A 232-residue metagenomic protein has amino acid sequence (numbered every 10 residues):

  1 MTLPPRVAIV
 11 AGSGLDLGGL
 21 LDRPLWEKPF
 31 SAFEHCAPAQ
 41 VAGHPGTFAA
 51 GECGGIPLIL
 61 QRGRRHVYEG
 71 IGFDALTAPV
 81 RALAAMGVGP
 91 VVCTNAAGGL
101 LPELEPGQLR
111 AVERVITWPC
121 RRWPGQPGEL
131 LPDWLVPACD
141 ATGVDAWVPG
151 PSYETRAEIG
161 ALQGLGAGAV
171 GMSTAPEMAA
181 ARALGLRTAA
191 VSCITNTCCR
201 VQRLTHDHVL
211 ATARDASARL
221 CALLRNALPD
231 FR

Functional and structural regions predicted by a protein language model:
M1-P127: Metabolite-binding pocket within alpha/beta catalytic cores that recognizes anionic/polar moieties
V80, I159, A175-M178: Generic hydrophobic/aromatic pocket-lining and core-packing "Φ" positions
L83-G87, Q163, R182: Non-catalytic positions within long, well-ordered alpha-helices that form the structural scaffold/packing of enzyme
G89-P90, G168, R187: Short acidic/polar active-site loop segments enriched in Thr and Asp
P127-G164: Active-site rim beta-loop-alpha module in soluble metabolic enzymes
T142-A146, V170, A189: Hydrophobic faces of well-ordered beta-strands that scaffold small-molecule active sites in alpha/beta enzyme cores
M172-H208: Zn-dependent metallopeptidase/amidohydrolase metal-coordination segment
C198-R232: His/Asp/Glu-rich mid-to-C-terminal helical/loop segments that flank catalytic regions of hydrolases
